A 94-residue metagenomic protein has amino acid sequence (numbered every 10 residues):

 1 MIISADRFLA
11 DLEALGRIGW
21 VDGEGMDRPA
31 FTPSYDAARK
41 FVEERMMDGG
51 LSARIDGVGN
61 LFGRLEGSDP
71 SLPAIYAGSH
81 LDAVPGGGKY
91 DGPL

Functional and structural regions predicted by a protein language model:
I3-G88: Acidic/His- and Gly-rich active-site-bordering loop/insert found across diverse amide/peptide-bond hydrolases
